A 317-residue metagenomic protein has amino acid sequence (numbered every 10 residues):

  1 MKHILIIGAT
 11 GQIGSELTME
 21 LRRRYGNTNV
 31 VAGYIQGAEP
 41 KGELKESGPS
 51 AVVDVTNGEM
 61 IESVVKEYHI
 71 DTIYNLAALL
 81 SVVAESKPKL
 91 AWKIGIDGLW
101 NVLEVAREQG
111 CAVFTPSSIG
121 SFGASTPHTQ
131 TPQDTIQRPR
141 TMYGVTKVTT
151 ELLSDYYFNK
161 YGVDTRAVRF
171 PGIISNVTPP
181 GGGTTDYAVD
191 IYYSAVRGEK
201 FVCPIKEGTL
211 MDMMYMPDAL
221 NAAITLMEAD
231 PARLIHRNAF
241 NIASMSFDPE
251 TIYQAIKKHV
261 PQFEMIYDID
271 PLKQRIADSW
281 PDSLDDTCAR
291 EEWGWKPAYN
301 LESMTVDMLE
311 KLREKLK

Functional and structural regions predicted by a protein language model:
H3-R24: N-terminal Rossmann NAD(P)H-binding glycine-rich loop of SDR-like oxidoreductase domains
K45-N57: Rossmann-fold cofactor-recognition segment
V55-I94: NAD(P)H-binding glycine-rich loop region in Rossmannoid oxidoreductase-like domains and their noncatalytic homologs
N75, W100-M142: Conserved Rossmann-fold NAD(P)-dependent oxidoreductase catalytic core, especially the SDR/UDP-sugar
W92-L99, T146-K147: Short alpha-helix in the Rossmann-fold core of NAD(P)-dependent oxidoreductases
P127, R140-R166: Active-site Tyr-X1-5-Lys
D155-L210, M216-L220: NAD(P)-dependent short-chain dehydrogenase/reductase
P204-K206, D212-K317: C-terminal substrate-binding subdomain of Rossmann-fold SDR/epimerase-dehydratase oxidoreductases
